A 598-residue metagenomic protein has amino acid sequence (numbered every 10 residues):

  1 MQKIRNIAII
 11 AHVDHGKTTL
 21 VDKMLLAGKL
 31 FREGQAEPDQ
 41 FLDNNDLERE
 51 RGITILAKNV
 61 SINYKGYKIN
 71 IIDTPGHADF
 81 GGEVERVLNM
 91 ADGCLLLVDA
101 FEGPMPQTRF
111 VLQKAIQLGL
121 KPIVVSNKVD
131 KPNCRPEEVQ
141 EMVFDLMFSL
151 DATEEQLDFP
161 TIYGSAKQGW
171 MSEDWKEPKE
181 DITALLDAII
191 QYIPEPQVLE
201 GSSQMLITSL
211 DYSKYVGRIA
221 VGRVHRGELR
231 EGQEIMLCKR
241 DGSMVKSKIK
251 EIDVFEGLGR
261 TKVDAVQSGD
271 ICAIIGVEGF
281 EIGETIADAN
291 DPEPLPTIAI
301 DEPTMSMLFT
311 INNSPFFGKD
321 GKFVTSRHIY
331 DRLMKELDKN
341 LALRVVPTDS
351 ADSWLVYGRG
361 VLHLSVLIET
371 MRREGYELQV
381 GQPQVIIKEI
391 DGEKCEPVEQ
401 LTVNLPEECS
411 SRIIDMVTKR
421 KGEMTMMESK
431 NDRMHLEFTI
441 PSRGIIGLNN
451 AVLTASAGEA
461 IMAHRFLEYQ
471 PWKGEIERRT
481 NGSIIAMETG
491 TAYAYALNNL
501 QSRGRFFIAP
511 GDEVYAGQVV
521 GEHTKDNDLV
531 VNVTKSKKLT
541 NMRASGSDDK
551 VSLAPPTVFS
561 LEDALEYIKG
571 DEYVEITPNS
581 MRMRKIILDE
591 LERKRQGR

Functional and structural regions predicted by a protein language model:
M1-P104, M142, L210-S213: P-loop NTPase switch module centered on the Walker A-proximal segment
H15, F31, H77-A78, F101-P104 (+16 more regions): Conserved nucleotide-binding/hydrolysis micro-motifs of P-loop NTPases
L30-A57, F80, L146-F159, I190-S203 (+12 more regions): Active-site phosphate-binding and catalytic loops of NTP-dependent enzymes
C94-Q156: Conserved C-terminal guanine-recognition region of P-loop GTPase G domains, centered on the G4
F148-I282, I286, L401-N404, R465 (+2 more regions): Conserved catalytic-core segments of large NTP-driven translation/proteostasis enzymes
H225-A351, R373, P555: Catalytic P-loop NTP-binding/switch module of NTPases
F255, R260-V263, C395, I440 (+3 more regions): Long insertion/accessory domains within large nucleic-acid-processing enzymes
P292, I300-D432, I445: Charged, conformationally dynamic linker/hinge segments that couple catalytic or nucleotide-dependent chemistry
